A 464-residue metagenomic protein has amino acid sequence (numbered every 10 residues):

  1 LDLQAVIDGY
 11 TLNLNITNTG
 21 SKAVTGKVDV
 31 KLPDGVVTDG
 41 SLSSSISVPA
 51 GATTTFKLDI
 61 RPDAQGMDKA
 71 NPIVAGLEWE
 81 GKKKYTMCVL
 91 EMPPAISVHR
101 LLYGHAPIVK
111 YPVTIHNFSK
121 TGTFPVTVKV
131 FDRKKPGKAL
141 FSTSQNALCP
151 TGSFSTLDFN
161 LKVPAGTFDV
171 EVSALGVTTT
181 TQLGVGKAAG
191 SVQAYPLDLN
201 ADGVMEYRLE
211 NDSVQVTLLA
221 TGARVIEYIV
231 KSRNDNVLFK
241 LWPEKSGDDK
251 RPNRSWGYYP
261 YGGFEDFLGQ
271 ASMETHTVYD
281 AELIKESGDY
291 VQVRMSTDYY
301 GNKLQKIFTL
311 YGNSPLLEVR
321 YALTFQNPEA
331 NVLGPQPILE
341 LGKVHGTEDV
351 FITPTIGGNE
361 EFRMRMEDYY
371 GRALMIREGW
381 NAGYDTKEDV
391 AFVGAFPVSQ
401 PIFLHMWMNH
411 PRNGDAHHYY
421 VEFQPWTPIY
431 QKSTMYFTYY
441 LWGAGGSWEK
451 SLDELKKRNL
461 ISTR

Functional and structural regions predicted by a protein language model:
L12-I16, V113, S213, L218 (+2 more regions): Short, well-ordered beta-strand segments enriched in hydrophobic/aromatic residues
T17-A23, P33, Q65, H116-G122 (+4 more regions): Short solvent-exposed strand-capping/beta-turn motif centered on an Asx-Ser/Thr pair
T19-G35, S119-P136, P335-V344: Short acidic, flexible loop segments centered on an aromatic residue
V36-Q65, K135-T167, F423-Y430: Intrinsically disordered, low-complexity Pro/Gly/Ser/Thr-rich segments with frequent PxxP/GP/PP motifs and embedded
S43, Q145-S153, G186-R224, I229-S246 (+2 more regions): Beta-strand-rich recognition/accessory modules
A64-P94, K162-Q193, G443-R464: Terminal connector regions
A188-A189, A223, E227-R233, N313-R365 (+2 more regions): Acidic (Asp/Glu-rich), glycine- and aromatic
Y258-E318, T324-G334, G342-H345: Extended, loop-rich substrate-binding clefts of extracytoplasmic carbohydrate-active enzymes
